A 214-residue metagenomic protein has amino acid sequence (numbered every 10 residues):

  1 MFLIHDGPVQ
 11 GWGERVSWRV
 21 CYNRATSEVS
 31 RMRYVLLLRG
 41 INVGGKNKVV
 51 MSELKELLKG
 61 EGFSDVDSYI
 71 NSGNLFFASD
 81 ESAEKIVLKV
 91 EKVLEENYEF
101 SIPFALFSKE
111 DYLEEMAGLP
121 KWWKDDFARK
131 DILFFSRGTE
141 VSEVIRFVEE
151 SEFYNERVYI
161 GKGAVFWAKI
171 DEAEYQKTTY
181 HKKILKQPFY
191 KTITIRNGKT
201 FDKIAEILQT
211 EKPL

Functional and structural regions predicted by a protein language model:
M1, V29-M32: Initiator methionine at the very start of the polypeptide chain
D6-G7: Short hydrophobic alpha-helical segments enriched in small aliphatic residues
S17, S27-S30: Serine residues within intrinsically disordered or low-complexity segments
M32-S72, F76-L214: Surface-exposed, charge/polar-rich loops and edge strands
